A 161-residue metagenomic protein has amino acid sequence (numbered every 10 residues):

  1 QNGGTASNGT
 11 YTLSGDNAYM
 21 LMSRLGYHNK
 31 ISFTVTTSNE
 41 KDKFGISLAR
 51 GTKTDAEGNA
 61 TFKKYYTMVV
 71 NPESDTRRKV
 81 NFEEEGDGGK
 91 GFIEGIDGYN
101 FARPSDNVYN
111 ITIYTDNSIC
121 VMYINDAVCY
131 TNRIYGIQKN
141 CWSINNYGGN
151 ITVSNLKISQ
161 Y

Functional and structural regions predicted by a protein language model:
Q1-Y161: Beta-rich accessory regions
